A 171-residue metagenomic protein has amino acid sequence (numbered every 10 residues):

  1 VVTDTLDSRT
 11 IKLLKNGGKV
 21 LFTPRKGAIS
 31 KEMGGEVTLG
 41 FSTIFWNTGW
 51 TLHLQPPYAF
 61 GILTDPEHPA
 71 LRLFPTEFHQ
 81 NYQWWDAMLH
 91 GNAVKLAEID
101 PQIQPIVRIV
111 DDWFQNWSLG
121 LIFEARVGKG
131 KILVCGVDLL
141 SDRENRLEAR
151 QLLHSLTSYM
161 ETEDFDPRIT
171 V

Functional and structural regions predicted by a protein language model:
V1-F45, K129, L133-C135, L156-Y159 (+1 more regions): Short alpha-beta junction capping motif
T3, R146-A149: Solvent-exposed, acidic/flexible segments
I29-E32, S42, N47-N145, R168: Catalytic beta-strand/loop cores that center a nucleophilic Ser/Cys/Thr and support acyl-enzyme chemistry
E148-M160: Short amphipathic C-terminal alpha-helix that caps PH/PH-like domains
F165-V171: Short, intrinsically disordered, charge-balanced linker/junction segments flanking boundaries in proteins
